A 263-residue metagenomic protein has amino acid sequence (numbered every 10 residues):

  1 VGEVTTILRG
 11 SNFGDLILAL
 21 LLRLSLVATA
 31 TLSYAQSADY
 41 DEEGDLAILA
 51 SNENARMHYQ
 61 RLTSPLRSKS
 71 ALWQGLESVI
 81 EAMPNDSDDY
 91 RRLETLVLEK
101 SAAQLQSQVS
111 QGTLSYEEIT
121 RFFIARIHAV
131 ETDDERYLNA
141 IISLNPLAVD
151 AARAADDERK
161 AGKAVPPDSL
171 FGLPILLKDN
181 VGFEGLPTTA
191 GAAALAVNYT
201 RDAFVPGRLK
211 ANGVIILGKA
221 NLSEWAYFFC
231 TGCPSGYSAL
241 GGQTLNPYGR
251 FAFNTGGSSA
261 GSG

Functional and structural regions predicted by a protein language model:
V1-L16: N-terminal secretory signal peptides that target proteins for export/translocation
D15-T31: Bacterial N-terminal signal peptides
L22-L24, E94, Q108, N254: Generic anion/oxyanion-binding catalytic loop in active/binding sites
S37-T189, A193-L195, W225-Y227: Short, well-ordered alpha-helical
D133, S169-G263: Short glycine/serine-rich loop/turn segments
